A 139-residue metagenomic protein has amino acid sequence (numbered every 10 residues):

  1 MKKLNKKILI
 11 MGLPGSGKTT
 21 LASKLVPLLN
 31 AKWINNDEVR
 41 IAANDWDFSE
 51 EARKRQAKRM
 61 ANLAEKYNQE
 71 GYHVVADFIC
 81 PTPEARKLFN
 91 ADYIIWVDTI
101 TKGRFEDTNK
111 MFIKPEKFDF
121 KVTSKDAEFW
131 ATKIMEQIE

Functional and structural regions predicted by a protein language model:
M1-N5: Phosphate-binding P-loop
I10: Hydrophobic anchor at the beta1->P-loop junction of P-loop NTPases
L13: P-loop (Walker A) phosphate-binding loop of NTP-binding proteins
S16: ATP-binding Walker
T19: Walker A/P-loop
A22-E65: Conserved substrate/cofactor phosphate-moiety recognition/catalytic segment in nucleotide-dependent phosphotransferases
S49-F105: Glycine-rich phosphate-binding loop used to anchor ATP phosphates in small-molecule kinases, encompassing both
P83, L88, V97-E139: Small-molecule kinase domains that catalyze NTP-dependent phosphoryl transfer to phosphate-bearing small molecules
